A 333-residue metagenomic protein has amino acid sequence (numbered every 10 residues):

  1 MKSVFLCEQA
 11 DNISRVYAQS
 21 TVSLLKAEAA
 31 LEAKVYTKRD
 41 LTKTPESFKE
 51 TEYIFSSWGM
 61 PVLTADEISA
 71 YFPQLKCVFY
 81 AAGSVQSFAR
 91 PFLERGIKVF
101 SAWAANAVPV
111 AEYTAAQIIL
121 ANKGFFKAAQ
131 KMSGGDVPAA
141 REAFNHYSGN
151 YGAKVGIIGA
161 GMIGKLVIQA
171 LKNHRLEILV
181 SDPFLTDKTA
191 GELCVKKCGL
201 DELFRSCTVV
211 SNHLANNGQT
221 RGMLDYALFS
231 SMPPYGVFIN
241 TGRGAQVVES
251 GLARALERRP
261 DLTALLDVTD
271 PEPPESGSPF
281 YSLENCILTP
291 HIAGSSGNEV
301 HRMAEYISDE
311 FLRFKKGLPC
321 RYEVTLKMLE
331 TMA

Functional and structural regions predicted by a protein language model:
M1-F100: An N-terminal-biased, well-structured beta-alpha scaffold segment characteristic of Rossmann-like dinucleotide-binding
V62-L63, L185-P279: Rossmann-like adenosine-cofactor binding region
L75, Y151-K154, Y226, Y235: Phosphate-coordination loops involved in phosphoryl transfer and adenosine-cofactor binding
V99, P234-A333: Rossmann-like dinucleotide-binding domain for NAD(H)/NADP(H)
A102-K154, Q169: Phosphate-binding beta-alpha-beta segment of Rossmann-like dinucleotide-binding domains, i.e., the NAD(P)
A160-G161: Glycine-rich Rossmann-fold phosphate-binding loop(s) that bind the pyrophosphate of adenine dinucleotide cofactors
G164-K165: N-terminal Rossmann-fold NAD(P) dinucleotide-binding loop
N173-G191: NAD(P)-binding Rossmann-fold cofactor-contacting core
